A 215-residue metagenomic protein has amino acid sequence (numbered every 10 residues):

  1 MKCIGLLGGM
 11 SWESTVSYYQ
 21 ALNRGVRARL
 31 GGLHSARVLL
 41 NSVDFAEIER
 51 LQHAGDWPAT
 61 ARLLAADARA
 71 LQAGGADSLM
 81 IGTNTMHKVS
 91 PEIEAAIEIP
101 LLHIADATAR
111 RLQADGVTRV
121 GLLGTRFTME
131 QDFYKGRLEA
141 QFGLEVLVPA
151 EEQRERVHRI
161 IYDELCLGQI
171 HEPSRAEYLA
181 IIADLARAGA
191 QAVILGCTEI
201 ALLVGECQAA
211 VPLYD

Functional and structural regions predicted by a protein language model:
M1-D215: Non-catalytic structural scaffold of enzyme domains
